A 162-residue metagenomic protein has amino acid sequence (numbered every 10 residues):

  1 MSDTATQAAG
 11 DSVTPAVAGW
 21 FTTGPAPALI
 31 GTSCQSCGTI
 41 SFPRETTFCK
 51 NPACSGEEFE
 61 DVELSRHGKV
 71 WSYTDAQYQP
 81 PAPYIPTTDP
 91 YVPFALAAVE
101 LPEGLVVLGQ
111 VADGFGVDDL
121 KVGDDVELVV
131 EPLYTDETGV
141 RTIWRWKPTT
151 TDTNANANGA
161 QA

Functional and structural regions predicted by a protein language model:
M1-Q35, I143-W144: A broadly conserved sequence feature marking short terminus-proximal activation segments in nucleic acid-centric
G24-S65: Cys/His-rich short segments
G68-W71, V111: Conserved hydrophobic positions within beta-strands
Y73-Q79, E131-L133: Short, conserved beta-turn/loop elements at beta-strand boundaries and strand-helix junctions
P93-L108: Short, basic/aromatic beta-hairpin or loop at an interaction surface
V106-G116: Beta-strand/loop nucleic-acid-binding surfaces
G114-E127: Short nucleic-acid-contacting surface segments enriched for D/E, G, S/T with interspersed K/R
V129-A162: OB-fold/S1-family single-stranded nucleic acid-binding modules
